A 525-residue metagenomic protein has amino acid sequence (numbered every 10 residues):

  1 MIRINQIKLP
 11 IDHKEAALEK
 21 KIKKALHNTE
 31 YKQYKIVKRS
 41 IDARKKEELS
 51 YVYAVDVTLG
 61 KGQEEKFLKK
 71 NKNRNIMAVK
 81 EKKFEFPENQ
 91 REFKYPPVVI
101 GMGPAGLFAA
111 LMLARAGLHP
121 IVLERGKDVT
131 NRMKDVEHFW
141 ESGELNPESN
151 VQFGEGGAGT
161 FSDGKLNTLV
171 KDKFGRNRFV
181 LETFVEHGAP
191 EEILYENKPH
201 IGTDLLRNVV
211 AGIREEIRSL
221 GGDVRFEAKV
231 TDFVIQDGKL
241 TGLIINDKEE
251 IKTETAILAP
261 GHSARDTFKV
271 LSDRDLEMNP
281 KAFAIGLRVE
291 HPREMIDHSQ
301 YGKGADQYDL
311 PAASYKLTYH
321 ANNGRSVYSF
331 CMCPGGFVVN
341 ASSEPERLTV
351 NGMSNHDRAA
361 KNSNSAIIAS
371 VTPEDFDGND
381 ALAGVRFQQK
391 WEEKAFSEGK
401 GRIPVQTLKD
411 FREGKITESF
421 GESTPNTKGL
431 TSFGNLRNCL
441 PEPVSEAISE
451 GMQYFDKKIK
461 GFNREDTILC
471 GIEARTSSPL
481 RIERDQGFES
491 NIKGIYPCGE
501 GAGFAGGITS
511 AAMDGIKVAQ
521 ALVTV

Functional and structural regions predicted by a protein language model:
I2-L49, V55-V525: Residues forming the flavin
